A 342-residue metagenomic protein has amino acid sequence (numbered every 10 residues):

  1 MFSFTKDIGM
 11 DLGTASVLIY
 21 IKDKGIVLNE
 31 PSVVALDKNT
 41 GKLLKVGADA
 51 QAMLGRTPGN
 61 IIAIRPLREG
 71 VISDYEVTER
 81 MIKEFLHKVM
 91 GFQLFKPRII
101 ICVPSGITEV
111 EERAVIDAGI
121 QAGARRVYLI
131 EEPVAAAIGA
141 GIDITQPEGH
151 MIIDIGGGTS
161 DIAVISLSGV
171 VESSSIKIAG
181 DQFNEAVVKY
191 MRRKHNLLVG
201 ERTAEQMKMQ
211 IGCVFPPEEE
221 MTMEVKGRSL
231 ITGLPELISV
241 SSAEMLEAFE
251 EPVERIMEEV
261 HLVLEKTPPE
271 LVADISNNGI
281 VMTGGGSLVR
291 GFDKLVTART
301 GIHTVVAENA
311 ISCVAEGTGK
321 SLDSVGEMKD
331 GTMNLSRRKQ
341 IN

Functional and structural regions predicted by a protein language model:
M1-I155, A163-I280, S287-N342: Nucleotide/phosphate-binding catalytic cleft detector across ATP-hydrolyzing and phosphate-transferring enzymes
